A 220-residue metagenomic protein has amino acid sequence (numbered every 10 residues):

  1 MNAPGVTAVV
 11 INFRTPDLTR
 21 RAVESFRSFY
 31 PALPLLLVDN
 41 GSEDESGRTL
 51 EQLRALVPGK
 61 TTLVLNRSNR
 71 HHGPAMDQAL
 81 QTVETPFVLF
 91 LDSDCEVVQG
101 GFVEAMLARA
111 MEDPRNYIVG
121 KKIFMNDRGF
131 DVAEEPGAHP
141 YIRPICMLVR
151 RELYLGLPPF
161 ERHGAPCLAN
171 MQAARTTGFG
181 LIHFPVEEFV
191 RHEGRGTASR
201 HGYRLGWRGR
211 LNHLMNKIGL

Functional and structural regions predicted by a protein language model:
S25-L33: Short, acidic, metal-binding catalytic loop of nucleotide-sugar glycosyltransferases
D39-T49: A conserved acidic beta->alpha catalytic loop
E51, A55-H71: Conserved donor nucleotide-binding strand/loop of the catalytic core
N66-T82: Glycine-rich, basic loop-to-helix element that forms the pyrophosphate-binding segment of sugar-nucleotide handling
V88: Short aromatic/hydrophobic "clamp" motif used to bind/position activated sugar donors
G101-I118: Conserved donor-nucleotide/metal-binding helix-loop-beta segment in metal-dependent transferases, i.e., the alpha-helix
V119-A133: Short beta-strand-to-loop element that shapes/binds the nucleotide-sugar donor at the catalytic cleft/hinge
H163-L220: C-terminal catalytic/acceptor-binding lobe
